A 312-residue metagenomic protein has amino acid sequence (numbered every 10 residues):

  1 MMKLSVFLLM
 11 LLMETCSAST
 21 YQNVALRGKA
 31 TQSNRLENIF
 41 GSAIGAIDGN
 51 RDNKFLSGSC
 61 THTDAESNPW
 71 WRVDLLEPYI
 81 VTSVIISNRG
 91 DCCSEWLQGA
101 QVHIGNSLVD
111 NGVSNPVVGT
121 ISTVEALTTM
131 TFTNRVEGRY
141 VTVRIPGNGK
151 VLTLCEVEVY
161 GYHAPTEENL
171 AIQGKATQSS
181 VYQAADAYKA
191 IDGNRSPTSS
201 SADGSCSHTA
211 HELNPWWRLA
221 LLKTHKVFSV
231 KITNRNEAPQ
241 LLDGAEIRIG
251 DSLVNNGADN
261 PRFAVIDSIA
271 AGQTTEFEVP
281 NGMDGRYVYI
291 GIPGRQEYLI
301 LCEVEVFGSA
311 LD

Functional and structural regions predicted by a protein language model:
K3-L4, L12-P78, R89-W96, G119-T120 (+7 more regions): Disordered, acidic Ser/Thr/Pro-rich linker "stalks" and the adjacent N-terminal cap of the next globular domain
W71-V81, F132-E137, W217-K226, E278-D284: Extracellular and analogous surface-interaction loops
I80-D91, V143, K226-E237, I290: A short beta-strand element within beta-rich, extracytoplasmic domains of secreted/secretory-pathway proteins
V84, V102, V157-V159, V230 (+1 more regions): Extracellular beta-strand elements of beta-rich domains used for carbohydrate recognition/degradation or cell-matrix
C92-G112, A238-G257: Short, surface-exposed beta-strand/strand-loop-strand elements in extracellular ectodomains
V109, V113-T129, A258-E276: Beta-rich interaction modules in large eukaryotic scaffold/regulatory proteins
V124-Y140, A270-Y287: Short, surface-exposed tryptophan/glycine-enriched loops that mediate extracellular molecular recognition
R144-K150, I290-E297: Short beta-strand-plus-loop segments that form exposed binding edges in beta-rich domains
